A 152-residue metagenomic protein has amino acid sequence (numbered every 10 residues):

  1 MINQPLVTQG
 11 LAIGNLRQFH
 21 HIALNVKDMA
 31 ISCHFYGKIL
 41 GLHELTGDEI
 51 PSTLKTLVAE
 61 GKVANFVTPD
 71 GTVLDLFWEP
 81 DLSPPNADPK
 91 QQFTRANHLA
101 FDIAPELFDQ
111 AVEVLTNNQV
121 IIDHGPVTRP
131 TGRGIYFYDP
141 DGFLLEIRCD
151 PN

Functional and structural regions predicted by a protein language model:
M1-N15, K62, V112-N152: Vicinal oxygen chelate
P5-T8, E49-L54, D81-A87: A short, acidic/glycine-rich surface segment
Q18-K27, K62-P69, N86-V114, R133-Y138: Vicinal oxygen chelate
N25-V73: Core segments of cupin and vicinal oxygen chelate
I31-H34, K38, D109-N117, I121: Replace "anionic and nucleotidyl ligands
P69, F77-D81, D150: Generic beta-structure capping elements
L74-F77, E146: Conserved beta-strand in the GNAT
